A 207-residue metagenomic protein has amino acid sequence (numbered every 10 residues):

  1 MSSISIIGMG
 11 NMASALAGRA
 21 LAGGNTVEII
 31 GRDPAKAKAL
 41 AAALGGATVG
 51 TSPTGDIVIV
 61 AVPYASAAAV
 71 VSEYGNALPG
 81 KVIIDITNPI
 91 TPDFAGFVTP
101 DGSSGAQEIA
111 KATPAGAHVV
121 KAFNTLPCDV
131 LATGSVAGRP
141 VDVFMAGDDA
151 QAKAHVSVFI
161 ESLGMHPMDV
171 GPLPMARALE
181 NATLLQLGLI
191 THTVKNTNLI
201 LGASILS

Functional and structural regions predicted by a protein language model:
M1-A47: NAD(P)+-binding Rossmann beta1-loop-alpha1 motif at the extreme N-terminus of oxidoreductases
S5-I6, V60, M145: Hydrophobic Val/Ile/Leu positions in short beta-strands of Rossmann-like dinucleotide-binding domains
A15, R19, A112, F159: Rossmann-fold NAD(P)-dependent oxidoreductase module
K38, S72, Q107, K111: Active-site phosphate/pyrophosphate- and oxyanion-stabilizing loops and adjacent acidic/basic residues in soluble
A41, G45, V49-D93: Rossmann-like NAD(P)-binding element
T87-V136: Rossmann-fold NAD(P)-binding glycine/threonine-rich loop
D142-S207: Active-site-lining helix/loop region of Rossmann-like oxidoreductase modules
